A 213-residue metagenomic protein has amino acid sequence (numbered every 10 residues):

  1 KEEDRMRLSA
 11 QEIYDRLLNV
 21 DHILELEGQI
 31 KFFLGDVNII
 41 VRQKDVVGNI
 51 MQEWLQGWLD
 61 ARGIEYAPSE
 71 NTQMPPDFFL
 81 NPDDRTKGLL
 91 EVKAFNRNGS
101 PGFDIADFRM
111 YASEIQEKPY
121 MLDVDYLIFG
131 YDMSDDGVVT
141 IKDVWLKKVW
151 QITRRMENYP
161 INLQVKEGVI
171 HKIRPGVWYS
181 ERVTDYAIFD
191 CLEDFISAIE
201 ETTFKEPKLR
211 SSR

Functional and structural regions predicted by a protein language model:
K1-M74, G88, A94-R213: Nucleic-acid endonuclease domains
P75-F79: Acidic helix-start/capping segments at beta-turn-to-alpha-helix junctions
L80-L89: Active-site beta-strand-loop-beta-strand hairpin of nuclease catalytic cores that positions key catalytic residues
